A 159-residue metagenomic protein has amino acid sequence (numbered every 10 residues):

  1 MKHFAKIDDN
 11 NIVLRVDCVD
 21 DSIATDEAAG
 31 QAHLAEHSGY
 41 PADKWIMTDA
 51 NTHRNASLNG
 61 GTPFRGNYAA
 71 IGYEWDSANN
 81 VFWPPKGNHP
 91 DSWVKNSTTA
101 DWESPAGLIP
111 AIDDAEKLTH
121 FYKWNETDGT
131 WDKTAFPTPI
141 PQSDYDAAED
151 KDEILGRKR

Functional and structural regions predicted by a protein language model:
M1-R159: Viral virion structural and adsorption modules
